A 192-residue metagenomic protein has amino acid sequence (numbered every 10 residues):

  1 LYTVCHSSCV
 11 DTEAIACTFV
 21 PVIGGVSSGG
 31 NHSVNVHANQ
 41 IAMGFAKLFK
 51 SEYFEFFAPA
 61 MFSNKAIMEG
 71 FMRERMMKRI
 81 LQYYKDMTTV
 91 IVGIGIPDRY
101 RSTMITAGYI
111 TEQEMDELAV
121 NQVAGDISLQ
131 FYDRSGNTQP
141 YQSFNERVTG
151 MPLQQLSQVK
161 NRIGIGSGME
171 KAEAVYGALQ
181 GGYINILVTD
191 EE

Functional and structural regions predicted by a protein language model:
L1-K65, A172-A174, L179-E192: N-terminal active-site beta-alpha-beta segment that forms phosphate/nucleotide-binding and substrate-recognition loops
L1-T3, I96-D98, G168-E170: Gly/Ser/Thr-rich loops at beta-strand to alpha-helix junctions that form or flank small-molecule/cofactor-binding
D11-E13, A46-K47, L81-K85, Q122-A124 (+3 more regions): Solvent-exposed alpha-helices and their adjacent loops that cap or buttress functional pockets in soluble metabolic
V22, F56, G93-I94, I165: Generic beta-sheet signal
F54-Y83, S128-P140: Active-site rim loops that border cofactor/substrate pockets in soluble metabolic enzymes
A66-M104, I110-T111: ATP/pyrophosphate-binding catalytic subdomain of soluble kinases
T103-D133, I186-T189: Gly/Ser/Thr-rich active-site loops/lids in small-molecule metabolic enzymes that frequently grip phosphoryl groups
R134-E192: ATP/nucleoside-binding phosphotransfer catalytic cores, i.e., glycine-rich phosphate-binding loops
